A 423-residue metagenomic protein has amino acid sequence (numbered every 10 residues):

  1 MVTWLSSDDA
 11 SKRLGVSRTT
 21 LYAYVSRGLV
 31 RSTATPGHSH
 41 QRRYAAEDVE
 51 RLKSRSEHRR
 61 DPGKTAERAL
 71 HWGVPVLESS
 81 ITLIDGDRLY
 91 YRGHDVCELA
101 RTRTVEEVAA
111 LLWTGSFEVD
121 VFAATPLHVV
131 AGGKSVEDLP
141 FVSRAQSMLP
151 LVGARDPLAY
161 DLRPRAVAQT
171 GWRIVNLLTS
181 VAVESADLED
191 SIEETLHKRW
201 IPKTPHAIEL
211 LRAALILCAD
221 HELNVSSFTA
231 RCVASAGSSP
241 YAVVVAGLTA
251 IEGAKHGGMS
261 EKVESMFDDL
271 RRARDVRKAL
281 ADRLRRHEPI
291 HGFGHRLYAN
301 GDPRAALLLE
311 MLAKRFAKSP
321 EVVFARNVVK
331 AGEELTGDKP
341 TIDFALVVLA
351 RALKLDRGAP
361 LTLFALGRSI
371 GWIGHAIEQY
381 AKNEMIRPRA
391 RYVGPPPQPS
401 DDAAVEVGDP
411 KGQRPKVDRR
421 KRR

Functional and structural regions predicted by a protein language model:
V2-D9, R13, T19-R423: Hydrophobic alpha-helical bundle cores within soluble ligand-binding/oligomerization subdomains
